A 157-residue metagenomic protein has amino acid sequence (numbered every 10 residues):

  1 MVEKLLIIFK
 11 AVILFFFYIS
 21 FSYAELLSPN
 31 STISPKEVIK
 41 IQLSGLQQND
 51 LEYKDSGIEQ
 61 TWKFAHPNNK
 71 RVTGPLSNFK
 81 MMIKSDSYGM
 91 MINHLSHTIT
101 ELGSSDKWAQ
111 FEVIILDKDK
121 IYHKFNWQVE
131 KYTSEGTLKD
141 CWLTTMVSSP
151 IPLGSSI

Functional and structural regions predicted by a protein language model:
V2-V12: Bacterial N-terminal signal peptides that target proteins for export
K10-S20: Bacterial N-terminal signal peptides
S22-L26: Boundary at the C-terminal end of the N-terminal hydrophobic targeting segment
P29-N30: Alpha-helical scaffold domains
S34-D50, F64: Short, aromatic-enriched amphipathic alpha-helices that serve as compact interaction elements
E52-D106: Short solvent-exposed beta->alpha transition segments
E101-I157: Exposed beta-sheet edge and beta->alpha loop/turn motif
